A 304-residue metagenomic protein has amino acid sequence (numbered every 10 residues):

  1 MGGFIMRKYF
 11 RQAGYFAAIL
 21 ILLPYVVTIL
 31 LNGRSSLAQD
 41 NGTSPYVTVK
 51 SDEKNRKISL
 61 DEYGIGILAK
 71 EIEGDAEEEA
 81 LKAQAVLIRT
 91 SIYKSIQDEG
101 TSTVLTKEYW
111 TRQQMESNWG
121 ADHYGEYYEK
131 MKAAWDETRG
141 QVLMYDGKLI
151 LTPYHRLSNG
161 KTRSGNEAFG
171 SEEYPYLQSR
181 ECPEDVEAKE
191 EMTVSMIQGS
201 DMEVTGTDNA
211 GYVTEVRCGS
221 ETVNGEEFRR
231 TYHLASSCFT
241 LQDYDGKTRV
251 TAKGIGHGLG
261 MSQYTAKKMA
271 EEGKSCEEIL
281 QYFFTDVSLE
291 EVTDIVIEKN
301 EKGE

Functional and structural regions predicted by a protein language model:
M1-E304: Conserved, single-site charged/polar hotspot
